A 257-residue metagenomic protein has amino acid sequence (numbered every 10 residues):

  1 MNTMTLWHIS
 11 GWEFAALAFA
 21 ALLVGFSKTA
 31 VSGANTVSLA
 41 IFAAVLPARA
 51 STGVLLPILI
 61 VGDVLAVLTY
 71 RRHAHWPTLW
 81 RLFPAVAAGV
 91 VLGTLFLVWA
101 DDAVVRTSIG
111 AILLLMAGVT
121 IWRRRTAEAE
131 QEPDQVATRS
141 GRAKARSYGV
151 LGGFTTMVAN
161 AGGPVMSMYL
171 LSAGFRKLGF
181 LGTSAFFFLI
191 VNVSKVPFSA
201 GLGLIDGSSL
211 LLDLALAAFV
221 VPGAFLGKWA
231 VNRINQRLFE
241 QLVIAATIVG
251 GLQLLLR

Functional and structural regions predicted by a protein language model:
M1-W12: Short, strongly hydrophobic alpha-helical membrane anchors
E13-W80, Y148-G153, G163-K228: Small-residue-rich hydrophobic segments that form or flank transmembrane alpha-helices in multi-pass membrane proteins
F14, A18, L56, G110-L113 (+4 more regions): Residues within membrane-spanning alpha-helices of integral membrane proteins, especially the hydrophobic core/packing
P47-A48, D101, V105, R176 (+1 more regions): A helix-boundary/kink motif common to multi-pass secondary transporters, especially Major Facilitator Superfamily
R49-S51, L92-L97, R106, G153-N160 (+2 more regions): Hydrophobic alpha-helical transmembrane segments in multi-pass integral membrane proteins
L65-H73, T94, S108-V136, K228-W229 (+1 more regions): Transmembrane helix exit motif
L115-L181: Membrane-embedded helical hairpins/re-entrant loop segments and their flanking transmembrane helices within multi-pass
F225-A246: Interfacial loop-to-transmembrane junctions
